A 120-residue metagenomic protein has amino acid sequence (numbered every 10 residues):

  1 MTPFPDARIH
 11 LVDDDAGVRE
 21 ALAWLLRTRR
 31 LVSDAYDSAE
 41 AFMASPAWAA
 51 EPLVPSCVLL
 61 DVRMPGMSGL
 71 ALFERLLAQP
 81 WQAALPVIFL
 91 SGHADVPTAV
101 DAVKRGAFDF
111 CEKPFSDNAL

Functional and structural regions predicted by a protein language model:
T2, A7, A16-D34: Two-component/phosphorelay signaling modules centered on CheY-like receiver
A35-C57: Acidic, metal-coordinating helix/loop segments flanking the phosphotransfer/catalytic sites of two-component signaling
D37-S38, V58, S68-E74: Acidic catalytic/metal-coordinating carboxylates
L60-D61, S91: Active-site residues of response regulator receiver
M64: Receiver (REC) domain active-site loop signature in two-component systems and cognate sites in sensor histidine kinases
L70-A83, D101: Short amphipathic alpha-helix used as the core "switch/output" element in two-component signaling
D95-P97, C111-L120: C-terminal output helix
